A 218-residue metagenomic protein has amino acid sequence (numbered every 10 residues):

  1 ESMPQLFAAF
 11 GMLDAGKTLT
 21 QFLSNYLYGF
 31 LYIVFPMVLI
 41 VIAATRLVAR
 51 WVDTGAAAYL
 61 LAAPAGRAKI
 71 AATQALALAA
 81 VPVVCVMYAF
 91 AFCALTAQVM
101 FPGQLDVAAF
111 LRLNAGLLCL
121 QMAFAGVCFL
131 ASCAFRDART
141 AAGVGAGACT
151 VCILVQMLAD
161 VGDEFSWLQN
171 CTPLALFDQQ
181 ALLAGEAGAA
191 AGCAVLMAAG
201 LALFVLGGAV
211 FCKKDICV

Functional and structural regions predicted by a protein language model:
E1-F22, V144-V218: Terminal transmembrane helical anchor/hairpin motif
S24-R50, A146: Long, hydrophobic alpha-helical segments
I40, Y88, A123, A202-L203: Residue-level signal for transmembrane alpha-helical positions in Major Facilitator Superfamily
I40-A44, A56, F92, G126-V127 (+2 more regions): Hydrophobic/aromatic residues in alpha-helical transmembrane segments
V41-L61, A75: Transmembrane helix boundary and interhelical loop/hinge segments in multi-pass membrane proteins
A72-F129, A187: Secretory targeting signals
L118-V151: A structural motif at transmembrane helix-loop-helix junctions in multipass membrane proteins
